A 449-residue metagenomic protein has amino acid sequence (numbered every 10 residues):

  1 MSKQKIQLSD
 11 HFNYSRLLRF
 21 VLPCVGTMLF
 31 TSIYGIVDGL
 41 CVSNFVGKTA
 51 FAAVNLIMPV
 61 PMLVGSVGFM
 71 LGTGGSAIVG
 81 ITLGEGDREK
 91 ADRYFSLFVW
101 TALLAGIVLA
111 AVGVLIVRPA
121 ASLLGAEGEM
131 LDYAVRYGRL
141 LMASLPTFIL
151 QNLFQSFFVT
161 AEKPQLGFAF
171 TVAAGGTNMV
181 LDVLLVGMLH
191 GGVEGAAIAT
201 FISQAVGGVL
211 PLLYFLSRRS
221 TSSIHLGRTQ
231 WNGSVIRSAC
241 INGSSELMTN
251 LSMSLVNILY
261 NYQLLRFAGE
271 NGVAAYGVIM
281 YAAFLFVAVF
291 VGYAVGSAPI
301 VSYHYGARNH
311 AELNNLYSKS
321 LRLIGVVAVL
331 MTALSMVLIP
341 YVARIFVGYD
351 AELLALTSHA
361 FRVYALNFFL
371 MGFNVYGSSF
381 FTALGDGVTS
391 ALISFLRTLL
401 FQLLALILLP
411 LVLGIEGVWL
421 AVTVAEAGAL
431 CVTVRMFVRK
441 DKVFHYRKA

Functional and structural regions predicted by a protein language model:
M1-V21, V79-P146, M188-S244, V301-N367 (+1 more regions): Short alpha-helical transmembrane segments in multi-pass integral membrane proteins
S9-V46, P59-G74, I78, L103-A110 (+4 more regions): N-terminal transmembrane alpha-helices
R19-D38, L140, A174, S203-G207 (+4 more regions): Transmembrane helical elements of multi-pass membrane transporters/channels
C24, M28, L40, N44 (+16 more regions): Transmembrane alpha-helix boundary and packing residues in multipass membrane permease domains and related
I33-F51, A121-G128, L184-G191, L251-L285 (+3 more regions): Helix-terminus/linker motif at the lipid-water interface of multi-pass membrane proteins
V42-M62, E129-Y133, V193-E194, V235-N242 (+5 more regions): Interfacial/gating helices of multi-pass transporter permease domains
F51-A111, F148-G167, A275-I339, M371-I393: Small-residue-rich hydrophobic transmembrane alpha-helices
G72, L140-V159, G167-N178, A196-V209 (+5 more regions): Short runs within selected transmembrane alpha-helices of multi-pass transporters and secretion channels
